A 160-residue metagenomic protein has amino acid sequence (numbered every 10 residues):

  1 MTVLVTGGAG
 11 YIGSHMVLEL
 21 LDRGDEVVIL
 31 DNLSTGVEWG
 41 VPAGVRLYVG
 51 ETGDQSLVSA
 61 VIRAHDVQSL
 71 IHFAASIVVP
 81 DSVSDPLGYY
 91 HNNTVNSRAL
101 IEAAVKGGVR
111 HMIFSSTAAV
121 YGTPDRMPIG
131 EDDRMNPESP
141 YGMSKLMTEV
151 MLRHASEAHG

Functional and structural regions predicted by a protein language model:
M1-G160: N-terminal Rossmann-like NAD(P)+-binding domain of SDR-like oxidoreductases, especially those catalyzing
